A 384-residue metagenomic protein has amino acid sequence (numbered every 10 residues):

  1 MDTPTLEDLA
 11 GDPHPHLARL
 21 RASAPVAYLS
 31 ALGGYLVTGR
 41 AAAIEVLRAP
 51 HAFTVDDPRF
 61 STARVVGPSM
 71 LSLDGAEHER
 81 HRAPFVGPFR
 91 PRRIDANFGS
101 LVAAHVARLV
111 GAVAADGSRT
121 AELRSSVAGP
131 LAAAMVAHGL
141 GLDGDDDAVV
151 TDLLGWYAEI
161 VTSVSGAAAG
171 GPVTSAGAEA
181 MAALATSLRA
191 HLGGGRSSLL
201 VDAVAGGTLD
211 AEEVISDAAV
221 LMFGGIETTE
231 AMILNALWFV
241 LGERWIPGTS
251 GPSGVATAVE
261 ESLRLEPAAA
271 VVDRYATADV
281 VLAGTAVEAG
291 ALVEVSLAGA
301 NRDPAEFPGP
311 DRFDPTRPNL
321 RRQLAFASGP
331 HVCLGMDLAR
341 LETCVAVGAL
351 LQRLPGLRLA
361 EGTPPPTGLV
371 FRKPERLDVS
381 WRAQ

Functional and structural regions predicted by a protein language model:
M1-Q384: Cytochrome P450
